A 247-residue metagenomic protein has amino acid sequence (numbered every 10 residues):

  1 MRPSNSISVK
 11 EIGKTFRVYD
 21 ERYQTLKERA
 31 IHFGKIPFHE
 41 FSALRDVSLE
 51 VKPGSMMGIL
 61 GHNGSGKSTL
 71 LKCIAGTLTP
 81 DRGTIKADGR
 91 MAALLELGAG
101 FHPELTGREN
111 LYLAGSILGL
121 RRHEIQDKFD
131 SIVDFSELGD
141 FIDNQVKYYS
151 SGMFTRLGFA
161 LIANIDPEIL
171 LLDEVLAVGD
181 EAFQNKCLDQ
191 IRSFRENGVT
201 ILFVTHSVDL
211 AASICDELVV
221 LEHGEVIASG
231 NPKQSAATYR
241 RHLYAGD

Functional and structural regions predicted by a protein language model:
M1-R45, P232-D247: Pre-NBD coupling/linker segments of ABC/ABC-like ATPases
K27-I31, Y112, E124-F141, G158-A160: Conserved ABC ATPase "signature" region
L60-H62: The feature captures the beta-strand-to-loop junction immediately N-terminal to the Walker
T205-H206: H-loop/switch region of ABC-family ATPase nucleotide-binding domains
S213-V220: Conserved catalytic segment of ABC-fold P-loop ATPases
H223-G224, Y239: Conserved ABC ATPase "signature" C-loop
